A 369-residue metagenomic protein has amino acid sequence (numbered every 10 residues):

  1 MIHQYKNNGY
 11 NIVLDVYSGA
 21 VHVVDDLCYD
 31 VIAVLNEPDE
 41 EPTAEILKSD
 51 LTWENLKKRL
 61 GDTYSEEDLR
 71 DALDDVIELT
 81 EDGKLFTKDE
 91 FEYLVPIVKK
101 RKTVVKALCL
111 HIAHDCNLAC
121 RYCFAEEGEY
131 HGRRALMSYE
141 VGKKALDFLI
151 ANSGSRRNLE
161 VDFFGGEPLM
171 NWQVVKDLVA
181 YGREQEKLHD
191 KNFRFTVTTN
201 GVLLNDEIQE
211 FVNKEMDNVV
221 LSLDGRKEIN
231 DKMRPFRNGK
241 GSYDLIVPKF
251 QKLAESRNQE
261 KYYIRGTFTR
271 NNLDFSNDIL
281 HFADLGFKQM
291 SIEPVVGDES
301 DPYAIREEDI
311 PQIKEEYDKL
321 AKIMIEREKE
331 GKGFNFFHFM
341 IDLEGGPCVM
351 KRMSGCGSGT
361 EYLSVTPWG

Functional and structural regions predicted by a protein language model:
M1-D39: Acidic, low-complexity/disordered tracts enriched in E/D and polar residues
Y5-K6, K102, S354-G357: A short catalytic or substrate-binding loop motif that flags glycine-/basic-rich loops and adjacent residues that bind
Y17, E81, P367-W368: Short, ordered coil/turn segments that flank beta-strands lining enzyme active or ligand-binding pockets
E40-T63: Short acidic, hydrophobic short linear motifs in intrinsically disordered regions
T63-E210, K214-E215: Conserved alpha-helical substructure of the radical SAM core
L118-C123, K227-D231, E299-P302: Short acidic/His/Gly/Ser-rich catalytic and metal-binding motifs that mark active-site loops of diverse hydrolases
G142, L146-D162, N171-V295: Radical SAM/AdoMet-radical enzyme domain recognition
K232-D244, Q251, E255-W368: Radical SAM enzyme [4Fe-4S]-AdoMet core and its adjacent flexible, acidic and glycine-rich loops/tails across
